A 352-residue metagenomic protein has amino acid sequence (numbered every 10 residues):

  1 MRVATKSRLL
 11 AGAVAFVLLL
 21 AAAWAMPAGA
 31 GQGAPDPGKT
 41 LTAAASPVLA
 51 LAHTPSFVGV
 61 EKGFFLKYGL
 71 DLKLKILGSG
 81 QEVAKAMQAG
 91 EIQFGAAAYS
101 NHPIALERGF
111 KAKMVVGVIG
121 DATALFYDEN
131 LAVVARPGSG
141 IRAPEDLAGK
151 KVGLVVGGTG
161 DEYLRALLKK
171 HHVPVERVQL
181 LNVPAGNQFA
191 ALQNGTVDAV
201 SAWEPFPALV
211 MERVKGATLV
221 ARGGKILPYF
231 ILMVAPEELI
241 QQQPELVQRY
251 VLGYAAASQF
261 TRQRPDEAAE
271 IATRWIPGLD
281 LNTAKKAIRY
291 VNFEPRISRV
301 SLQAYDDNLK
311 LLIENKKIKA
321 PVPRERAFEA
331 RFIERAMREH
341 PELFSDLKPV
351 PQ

Functional and structural regions predicted by a protein language model:
M1-T40, D346-Q352: Short, low-complexity disordered leader/linker segments with a strong preference for bacterial N-terminal type II
G31-P174, Q179-N182, D198, L227: Short, glycine-/small- and polar/acidic-enriched structural segments that line small-molecule recognition paths
A50, L77-Q81, A96, L154 (+6 more regions): Soluble non-cytosolic domains of exported or imported proteins
H53, F57, A84, Q88 (+13 more regions): Extracytoplasmic/secreted envelope proteins and their assembly/folding machinery, especially bacterial periplasmic
Y68-G69, E91, A96, L106 (+13 more regions): Sec/Tat-exported extracytoplasmic proteins
S100, R177-L181, G186-I276: Pocket-lining segment of extracytoplasmic ligand-binding domains
Q242-P321: Secondary-structure end/capping motifs
I313-Q352: Conserved C-terminal helix/tail region of periplasmic/extracytoplasmic solute-binding proteins
